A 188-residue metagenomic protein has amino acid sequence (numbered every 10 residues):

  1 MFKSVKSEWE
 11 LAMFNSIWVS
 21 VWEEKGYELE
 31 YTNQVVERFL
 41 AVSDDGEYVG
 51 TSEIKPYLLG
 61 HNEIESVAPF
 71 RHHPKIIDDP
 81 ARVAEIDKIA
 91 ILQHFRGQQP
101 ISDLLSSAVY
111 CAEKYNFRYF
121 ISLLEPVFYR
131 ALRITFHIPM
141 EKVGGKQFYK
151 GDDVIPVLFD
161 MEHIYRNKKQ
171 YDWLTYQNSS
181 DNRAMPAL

Functional and structural regions predicted by a protein language model:
M1-T51: Short amphipathic alpha-helix that is part of the acyltransferase structural core
E24-K25, V35, I64-P74: Short acidic (Asp/Glu) patches
L40-V42, E53, P156-D160: Short, well-ordered beta-strand micro-motif
E47-P56, G60, E85: Conserved beta-strand in the GNAT
P56-L58, F128, H163-Y165: Feature marks short, surface-exposed loop/turn motifs that line or immediately flank catalytic pockets and channel
G60-E65, G97: A short, polar/proline- and glycine-enriched secondary-structure boundary/capping micro-motif
P69-V154, M161: Acyl-donor binding region in acyl/amide transferases
D153-L188: Charge-rich, low-complexity intrinsically disordered segments
